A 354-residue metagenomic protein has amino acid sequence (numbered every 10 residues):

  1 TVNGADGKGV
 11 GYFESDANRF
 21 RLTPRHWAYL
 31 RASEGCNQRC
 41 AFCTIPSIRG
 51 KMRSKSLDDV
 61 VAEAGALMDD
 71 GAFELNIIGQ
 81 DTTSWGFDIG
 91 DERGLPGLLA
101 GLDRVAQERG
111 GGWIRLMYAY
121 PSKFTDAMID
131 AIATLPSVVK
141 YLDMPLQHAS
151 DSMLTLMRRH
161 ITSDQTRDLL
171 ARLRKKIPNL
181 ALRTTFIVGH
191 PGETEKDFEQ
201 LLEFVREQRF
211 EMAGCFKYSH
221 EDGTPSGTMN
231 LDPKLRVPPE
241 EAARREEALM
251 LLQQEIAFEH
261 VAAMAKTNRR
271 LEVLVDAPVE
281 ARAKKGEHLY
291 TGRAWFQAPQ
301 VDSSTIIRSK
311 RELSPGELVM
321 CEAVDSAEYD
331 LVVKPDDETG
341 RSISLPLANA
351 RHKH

Functional and structural regions predicted by a protein language model:
T1-W85, A127, L142, D164-K175 (+6 more regions): Proteins enriched for Cys/Gly/acidic motifs involved in redox and nucleic-acid/cofactor modification
L22-H26, C36-Q38, V138, H148 (+6 more regions): Short flexible coil/turn linkers enriched for glycine and charged/polar residues that connect secondary-structure
C40, V60, I77, L116 (+7 more regions): Conserved, mostly hydrophobic/aromatic
D69-F198, R206: Conserved SAM/AdoMet-binding glycine-rich loop
G79-I89, K123-T125, L146-M157, V188-E195 (+4 more regions): Flexible glycine/acidic-rich beta-alpha junction loops that bind and position SAM and/or redox cofactors in anaerobic
G86-G110, M157-H160, H220-E255: Radical SAM enzyme [4Fe-4S]-AdoMet core and its adjacent flexible, acidic and glycine-rich loops/tails across
K140-L142, L154-T155, P178-A181, K196-E199 (+8 more regions): Extended hydrophobic-aromatic, low-complexity segments
M229-H354: Terminal RNA-binding accessory module
